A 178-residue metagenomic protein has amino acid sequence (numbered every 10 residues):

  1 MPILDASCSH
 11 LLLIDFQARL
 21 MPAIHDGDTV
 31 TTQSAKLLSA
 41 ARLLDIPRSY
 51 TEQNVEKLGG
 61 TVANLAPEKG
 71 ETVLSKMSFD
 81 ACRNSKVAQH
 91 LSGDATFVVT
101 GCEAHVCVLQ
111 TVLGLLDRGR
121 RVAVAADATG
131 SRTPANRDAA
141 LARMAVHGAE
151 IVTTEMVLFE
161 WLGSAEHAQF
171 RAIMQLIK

Functional and structural regions predicted by a protein language model:
P2-H10, L43-L44, E56-K178: Active-site-adjacent betaalpha module
A6-S9, I24-S49, V55: A short alpha/beta connector and helix-capping loop motif
D15: Residue(s) in the substrate-gating loop at a strand-loop-helix junction that position the organic substrate next
A18-P22: Short acidic, Gly/Ser-rich segments with clustered Asp/Glu that frequently serve as metal-coordination loops in enzyme
S49-Y50, V98: Short glycine-rich phosphate-binding loop at a beta-alpha junction
